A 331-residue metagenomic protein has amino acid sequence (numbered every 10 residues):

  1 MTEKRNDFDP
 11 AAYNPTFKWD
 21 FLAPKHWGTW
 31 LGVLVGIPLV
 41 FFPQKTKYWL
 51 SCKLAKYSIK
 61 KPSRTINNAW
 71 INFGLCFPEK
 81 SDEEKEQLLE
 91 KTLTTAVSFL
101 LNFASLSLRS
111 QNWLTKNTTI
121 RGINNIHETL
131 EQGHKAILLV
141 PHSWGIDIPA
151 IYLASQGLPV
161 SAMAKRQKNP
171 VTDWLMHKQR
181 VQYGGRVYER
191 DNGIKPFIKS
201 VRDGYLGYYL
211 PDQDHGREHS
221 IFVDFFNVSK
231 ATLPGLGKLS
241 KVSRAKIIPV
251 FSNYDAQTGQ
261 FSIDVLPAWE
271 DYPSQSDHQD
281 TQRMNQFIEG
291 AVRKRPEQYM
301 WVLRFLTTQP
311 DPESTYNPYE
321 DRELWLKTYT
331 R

Functional and structural regions predicted by a protein language model:
T2-F8, Y13, S58, Q87-E90 (+3 more regions): Non-catalytic C-terminal accessory region of glycerolipid acyltransferases and related lyso-lipid remodeling enzymes
T2-V140, D173, K178, G184 (+1 more regions): Membrane-anchoring hydrophobic helices of lipid-metabolizing enzymes
W30, T65, T118, E189 (+1 more regions): Soluble or luminal CAZymes and related metallo-dependent hydrolases
L34, N68, N124, I148 (+4 more regions): Short Gly/charged-rich anion-binding patches and loops
L39-P43, G145-A150, K199-D212: Short, composition-biased local secondary-structure segments
S98, Q132-D191, R217-S220: Catalytic core of membrane glycerolipid acyltransferases/transacylases, capturing the structured, soluble-facing
W113-T118, K165, Q182-Y188, F225-N227: Short, flexible loop segments at the rims of nucleotide/cofactor-binding pockets, characterized by
R121, Y188, L266: General small-molecule cofactor/ligand-binding pocket signal
